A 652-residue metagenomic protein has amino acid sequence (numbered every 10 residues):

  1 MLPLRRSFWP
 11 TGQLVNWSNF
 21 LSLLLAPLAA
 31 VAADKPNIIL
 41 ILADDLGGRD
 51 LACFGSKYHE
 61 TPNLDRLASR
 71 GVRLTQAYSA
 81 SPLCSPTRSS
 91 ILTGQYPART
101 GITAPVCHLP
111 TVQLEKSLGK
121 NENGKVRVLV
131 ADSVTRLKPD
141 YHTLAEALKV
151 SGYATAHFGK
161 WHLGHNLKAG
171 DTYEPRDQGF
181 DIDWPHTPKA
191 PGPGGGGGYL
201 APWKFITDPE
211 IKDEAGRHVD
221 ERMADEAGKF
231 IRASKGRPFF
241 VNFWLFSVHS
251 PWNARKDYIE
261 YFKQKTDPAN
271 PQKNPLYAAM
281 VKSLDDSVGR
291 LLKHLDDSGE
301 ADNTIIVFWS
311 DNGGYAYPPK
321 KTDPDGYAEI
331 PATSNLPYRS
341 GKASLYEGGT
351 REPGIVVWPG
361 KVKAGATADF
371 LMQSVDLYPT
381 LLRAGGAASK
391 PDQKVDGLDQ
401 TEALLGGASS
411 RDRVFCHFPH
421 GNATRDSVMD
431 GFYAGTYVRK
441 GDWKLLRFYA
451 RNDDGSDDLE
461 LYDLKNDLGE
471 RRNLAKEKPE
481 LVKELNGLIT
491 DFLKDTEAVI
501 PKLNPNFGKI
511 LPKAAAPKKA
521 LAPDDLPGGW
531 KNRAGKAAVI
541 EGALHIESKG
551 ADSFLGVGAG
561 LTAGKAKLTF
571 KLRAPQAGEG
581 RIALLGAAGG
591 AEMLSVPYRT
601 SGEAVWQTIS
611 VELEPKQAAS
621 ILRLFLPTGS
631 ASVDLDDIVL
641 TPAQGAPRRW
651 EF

Functional and structural regions predicted by a protein language model:
T11, S548-A618, G629: Extracellular ligand-binding interfaces
D34-P36, A43, G47-G48, R73 (+11 more regions): Long, internal low-complexity/basic segments
S56-T61, Y78-L83, A131-H142, D213-M223 (+7 more regions): A short beta-strand-to-alpha-helix junction
K57-S89, G94-R99, A154-A156, Q178-T187 (+1 more regions): Short, structured active-site-proximal loop/turn typified by the sulfatase FGly-forming signature C/S-X-P-X-R
C107-A154, W161-F239, L245-D257, K263-A278: Formylglycine-dependent
K168-G179, P251-D257, D296-K361, Q373: Histidine-centered active-site microenvironments of extracellular/periplasmic hydrolases and transferases
D181-I182, T187, A316-E347, K361-A366 (+4 more regions): C-terminal cap/loop subdomain of S1 sulfatases and analogous C-terminal strand-loop tails that border
A224-R232, K263-T304, E329-I330, N335: A long, amphipathic alpha-helix that forms part of the scaffold/cap immediately adjacent to metal-dependent active
